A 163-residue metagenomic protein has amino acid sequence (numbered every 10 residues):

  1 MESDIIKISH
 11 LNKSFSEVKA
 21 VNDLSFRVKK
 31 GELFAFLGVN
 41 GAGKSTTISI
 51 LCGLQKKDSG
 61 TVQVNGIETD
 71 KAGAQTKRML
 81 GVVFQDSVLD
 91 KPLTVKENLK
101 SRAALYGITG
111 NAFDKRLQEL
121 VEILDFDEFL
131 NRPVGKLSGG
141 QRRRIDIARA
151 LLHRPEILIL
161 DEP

Functional and structural regions predicted by a protein language model:
G60-E68, Q75-T76: Conserved ABC transporter NBD signature motif
K100, A104, N111-F129: Conserved ABC ATPase "signature" region
P133-L137: Conserved ABC ATPase signature
I147: Hydrophobic anchor residue at the start of the ABC signature
R154: Conserved catalytic motifs of ABC-family nucleotide-binding domains
L158-D161: Catalytic Walker B motif of ABC-type/P-loop ATPase nucleotide-binding domains
